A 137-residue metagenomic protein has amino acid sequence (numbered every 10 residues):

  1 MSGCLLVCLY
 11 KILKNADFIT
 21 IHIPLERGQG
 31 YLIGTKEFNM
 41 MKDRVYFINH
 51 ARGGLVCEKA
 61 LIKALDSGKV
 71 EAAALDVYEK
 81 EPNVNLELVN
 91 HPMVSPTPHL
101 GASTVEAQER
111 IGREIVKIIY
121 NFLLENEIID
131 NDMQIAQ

Functional and structural regions predicted by a protein language model:
M1-D43, F47: Rossmann-like dinucleotide/phosphate-binding beta-alpha-beta segment
R44-Q137: Rossmann-like dinucleotide-binding domain for NAD(H)/NADP(H)
